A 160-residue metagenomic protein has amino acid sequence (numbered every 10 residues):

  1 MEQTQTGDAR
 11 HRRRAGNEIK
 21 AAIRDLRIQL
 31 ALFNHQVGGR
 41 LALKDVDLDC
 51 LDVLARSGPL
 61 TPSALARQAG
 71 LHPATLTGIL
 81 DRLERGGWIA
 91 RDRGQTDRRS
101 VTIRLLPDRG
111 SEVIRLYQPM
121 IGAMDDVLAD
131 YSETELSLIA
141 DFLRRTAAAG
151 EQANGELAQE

Functional and structural regions predicted by a protein language model:
M1, Y117-E160: Terminal interaction helix/tail motif
M1-L41: N-terminal leader segment of winged-helix/HTH proteins
R10, R14-N17, L41, D45 (+6 more regions): Residues at secondary-structure transition points
A21, D25, D49, L138-R145: Amphipathic alpha-helical interaction segments
F33-H72: N-terminal helix-turn-helix DNA-binding core of bacterial DNA-binding proteins
R82-S137: Charged, amphipathic alpha-helical coiled-coil/dimerization segments
